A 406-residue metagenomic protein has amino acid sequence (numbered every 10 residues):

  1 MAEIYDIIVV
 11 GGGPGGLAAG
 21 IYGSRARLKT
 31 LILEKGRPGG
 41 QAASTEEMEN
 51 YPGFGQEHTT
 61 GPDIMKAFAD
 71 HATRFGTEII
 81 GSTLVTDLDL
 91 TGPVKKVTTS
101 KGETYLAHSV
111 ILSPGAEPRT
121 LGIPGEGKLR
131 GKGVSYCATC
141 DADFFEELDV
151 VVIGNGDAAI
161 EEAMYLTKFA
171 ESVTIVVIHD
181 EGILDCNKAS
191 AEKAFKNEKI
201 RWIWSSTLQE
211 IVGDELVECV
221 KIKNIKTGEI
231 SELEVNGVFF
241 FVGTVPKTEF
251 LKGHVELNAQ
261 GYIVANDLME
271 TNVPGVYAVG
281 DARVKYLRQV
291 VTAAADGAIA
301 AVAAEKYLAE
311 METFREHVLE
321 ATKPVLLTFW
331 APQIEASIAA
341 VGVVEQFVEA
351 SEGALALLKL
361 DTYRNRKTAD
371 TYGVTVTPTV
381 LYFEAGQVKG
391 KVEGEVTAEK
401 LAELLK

Functional and structural regions predicted by a protein language model:
E3-F75, L148, G154, I160-N187 (+2 more regions): Beta1-alpha1 glycine-rich phosphate/pyrophosphate-binding loop at the start of Rossmann-like nucleotide-binding domains
A72-T99, T104-Y105, A170-A265, L308-T313: A Rossmann-like FAD-binding core segment of flavoenzymes
E117, G122, K128-F144, F240-R288 (+1 more regions): FAD-site-proximal beta/loop scaffold in flavoenzymes
I160-E162, V273, A282-E310: A conserved FAD-binding loop/helix module that cradles the flavin
R315-E349: Local sequence-structure signature of Cys/Sec-based thiol-disulfide redox active-site neighborhoods
V348, G353-R366: Thiol-based oxidoreductase modules, predominantly thioredoxin-like and allied folds used for disulfide exchange
Y372-L381: Structural micro-motif
Y382-K406: Non-catalytic, surface beta->alpha helical segment in thiol-disulfide oxidoreductase systems
